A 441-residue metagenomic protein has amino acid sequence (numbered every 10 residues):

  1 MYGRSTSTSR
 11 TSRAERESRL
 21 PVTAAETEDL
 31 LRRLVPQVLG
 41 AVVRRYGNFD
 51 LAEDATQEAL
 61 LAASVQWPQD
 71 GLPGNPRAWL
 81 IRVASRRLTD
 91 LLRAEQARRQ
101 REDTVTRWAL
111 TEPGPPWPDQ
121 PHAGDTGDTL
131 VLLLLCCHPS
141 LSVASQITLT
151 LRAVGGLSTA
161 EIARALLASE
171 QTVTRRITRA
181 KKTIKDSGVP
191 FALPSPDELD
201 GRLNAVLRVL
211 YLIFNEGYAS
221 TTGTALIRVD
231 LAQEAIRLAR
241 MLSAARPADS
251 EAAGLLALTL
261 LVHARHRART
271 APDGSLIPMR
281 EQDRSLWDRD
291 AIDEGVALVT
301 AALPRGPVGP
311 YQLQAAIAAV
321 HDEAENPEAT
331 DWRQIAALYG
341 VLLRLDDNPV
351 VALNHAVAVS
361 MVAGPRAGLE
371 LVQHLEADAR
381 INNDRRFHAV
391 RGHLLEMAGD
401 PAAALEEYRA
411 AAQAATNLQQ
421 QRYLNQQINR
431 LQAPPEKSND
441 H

Functional and structural regions predicted by a protein language model:
Y2, R16-G40, D50, D200-R208 (+1 more regions): A short, charge-rich alpha-helical start-of-domain segment used by transcription regulators
S18-D29, L39-E58, Q66-G74, E170-Q171 (+1 more regions): Short, charged helix-capping/linker segments at alpha-helix termini
V38, V42, A52-A63, L80-V83 (+2 more regions): Short, small-hydrophobic-rich alpha-helical interface motif
L60-S64, G74-D103, K181: Σ70-family region 2.3-2.4 aromatic/basic alpha-helix that recognizes the −10 promoter and nucleates DNA melting
E95, R99-E161, A168-G340: Amphipathic helix-loop-helix modules that constitute alpha-helical solenoid scaffolds
H263, N326-A329, V362, A398 (+1 more regions): Structural motif corresponding to the intra-repeat A-B loop/turn of tetratricopeptide repeats
